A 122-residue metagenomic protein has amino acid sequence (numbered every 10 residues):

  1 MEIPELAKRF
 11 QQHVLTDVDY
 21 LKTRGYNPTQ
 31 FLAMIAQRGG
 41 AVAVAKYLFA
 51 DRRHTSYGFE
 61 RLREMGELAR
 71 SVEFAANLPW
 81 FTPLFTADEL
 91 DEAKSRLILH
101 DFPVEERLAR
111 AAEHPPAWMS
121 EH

Functional and structural regions predicted by a protein language model:
M1, S120-H122: Short intrinsically disordered terminal tails
M1-E2, L15-D19, Q30-F31, V44-K46 (+1 more regions): Charged, low-complexity surface segments at secondary-structure and domain boundaries
M1-E5, R9, I35, L84-D88: Alpha-helix boundary/N-cap detector
M1-T23, L99: Charged, compositionally biased N-terminal leader segments and the immediate start of the first structured element
I3, Q11, P28, G40-A41 (+3 more regions): Short amphipathic alpha-helical segments that mediate assembly, nucleic-acid/protein binding, or membrane association
D17-E67: Amphipathic alpha-helical packing elements
E64-M119: Amphipathic alpha-helical binding modules
